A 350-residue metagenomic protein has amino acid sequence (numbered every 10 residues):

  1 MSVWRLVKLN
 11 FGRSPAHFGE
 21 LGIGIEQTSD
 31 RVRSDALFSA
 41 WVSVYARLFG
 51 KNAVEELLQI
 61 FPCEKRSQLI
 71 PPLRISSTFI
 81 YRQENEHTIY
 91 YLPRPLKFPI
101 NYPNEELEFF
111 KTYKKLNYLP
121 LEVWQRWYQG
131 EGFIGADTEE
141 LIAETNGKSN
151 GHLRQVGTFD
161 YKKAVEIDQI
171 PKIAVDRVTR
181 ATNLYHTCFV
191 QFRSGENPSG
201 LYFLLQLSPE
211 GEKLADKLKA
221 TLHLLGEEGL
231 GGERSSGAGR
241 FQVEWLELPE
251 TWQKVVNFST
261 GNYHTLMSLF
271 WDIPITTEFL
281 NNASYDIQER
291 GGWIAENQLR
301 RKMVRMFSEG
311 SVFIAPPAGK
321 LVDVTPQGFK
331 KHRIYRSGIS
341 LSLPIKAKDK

Functional and structural regions predicted by a protein language model:
M1-K350: Conserved active-site/ligand-binding neighborhood in enzyme cores
